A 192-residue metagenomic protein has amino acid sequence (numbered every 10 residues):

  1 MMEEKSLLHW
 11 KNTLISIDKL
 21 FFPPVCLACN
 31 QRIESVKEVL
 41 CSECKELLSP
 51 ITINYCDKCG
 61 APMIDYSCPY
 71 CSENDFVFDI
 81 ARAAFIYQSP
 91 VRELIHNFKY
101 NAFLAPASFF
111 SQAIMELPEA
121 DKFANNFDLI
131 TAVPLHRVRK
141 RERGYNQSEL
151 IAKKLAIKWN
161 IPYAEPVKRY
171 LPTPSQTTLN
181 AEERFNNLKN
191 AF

Functional and structural regions predicted by a protein language model:
M1-F192: Glycine-rich phosphate/pyrophosphate-handling loop used in enzymes and phosphotransfer proteins
